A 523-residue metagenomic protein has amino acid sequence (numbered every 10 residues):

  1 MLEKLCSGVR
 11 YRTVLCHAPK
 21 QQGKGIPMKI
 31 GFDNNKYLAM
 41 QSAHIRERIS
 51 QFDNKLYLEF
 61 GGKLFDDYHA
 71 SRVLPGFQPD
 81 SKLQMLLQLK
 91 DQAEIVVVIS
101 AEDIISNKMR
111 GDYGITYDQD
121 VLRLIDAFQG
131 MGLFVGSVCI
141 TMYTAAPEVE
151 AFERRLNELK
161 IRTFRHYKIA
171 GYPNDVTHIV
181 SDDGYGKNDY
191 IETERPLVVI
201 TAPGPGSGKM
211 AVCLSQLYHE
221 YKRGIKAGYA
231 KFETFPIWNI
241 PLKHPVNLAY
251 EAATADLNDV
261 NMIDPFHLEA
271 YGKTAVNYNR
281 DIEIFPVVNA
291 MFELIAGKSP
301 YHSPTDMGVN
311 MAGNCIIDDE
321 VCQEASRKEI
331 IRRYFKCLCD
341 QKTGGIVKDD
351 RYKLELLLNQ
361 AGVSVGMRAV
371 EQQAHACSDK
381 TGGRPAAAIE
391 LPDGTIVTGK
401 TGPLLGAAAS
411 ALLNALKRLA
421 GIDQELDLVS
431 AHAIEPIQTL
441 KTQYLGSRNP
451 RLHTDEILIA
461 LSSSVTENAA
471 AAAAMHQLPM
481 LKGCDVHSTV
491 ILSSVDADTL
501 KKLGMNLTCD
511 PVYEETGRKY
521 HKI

Functional and structural regions predicted by a protein language model:
G25-T201, Q216-C377, T381-R384, L391-D393 (+2 more regions): Flexible phosphate-sensing "switch/lid" loops adjacent to ATP/NTP-binding sites across phosphate-transfer
S207-G208: Conserved glycine(s) of the Walker
V212: Hydrophobic positions on the alpha1 helix immediately C-terminal to the Walker A/P-loop
L404-A420: A short, polar/charged loop-to-alpha-helix boundary motif
R418-P450: Short HxH-centered metal-ligating active-site micro-motif
